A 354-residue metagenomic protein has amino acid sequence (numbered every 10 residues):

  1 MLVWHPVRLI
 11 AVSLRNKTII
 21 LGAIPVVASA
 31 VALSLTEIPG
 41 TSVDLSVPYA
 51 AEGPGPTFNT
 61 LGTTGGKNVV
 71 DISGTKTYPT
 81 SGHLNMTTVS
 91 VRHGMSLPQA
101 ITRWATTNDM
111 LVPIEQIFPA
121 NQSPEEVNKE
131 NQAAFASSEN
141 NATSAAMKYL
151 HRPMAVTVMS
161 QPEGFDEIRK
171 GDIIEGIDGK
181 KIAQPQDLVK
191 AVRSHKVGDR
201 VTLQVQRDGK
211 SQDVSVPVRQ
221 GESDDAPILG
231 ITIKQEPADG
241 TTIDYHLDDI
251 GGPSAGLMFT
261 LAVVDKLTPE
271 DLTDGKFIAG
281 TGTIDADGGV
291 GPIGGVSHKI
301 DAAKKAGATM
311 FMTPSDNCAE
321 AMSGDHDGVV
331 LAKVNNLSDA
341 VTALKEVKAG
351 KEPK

Functional and structural regions predicted by a protein language model:
M1-N16, A105-P113: Terminal targeting segments of Actinobacterial cell-envelope proteins
K17-E37: Hydrophobic membrane-insertion alpha-helices, especially the h-region of bacterial N-terminal signal peptides
L35-L111, E346-K354: Extracytoplasmic low-complexity, Pro/Thr/Ser/Ala/Gly-rich segments that lie immediately after a secretion/anchoring
H93-P98, T102, N108-N128, E139-N140 (+4 more regions): Conserved mixed alpha/beta catalytic, RNA-binding, or beta-rich assembly cores of soluble enzyme, regulatory
A133-G176, K180-A183, G289-G294, S315: PDZ/PDZ-like domain segments forming the peptide/carboxylate-binding groove, activating on the N-terminal beta-strands
M147, G171-I174, L203, I231 (+3 more regions): Terminal peptide-recognition signature
K190-I233, S323-A349, K354: PDZ-domain C-terminal substructure recognizer with occasional recognition of PDZ-binding tails
K266, A286-F311: Glycine- and Gly-Pro-enriched alpha-helical subdomains that act as flexible, kink-prone "lid/hinge" or packing modules
